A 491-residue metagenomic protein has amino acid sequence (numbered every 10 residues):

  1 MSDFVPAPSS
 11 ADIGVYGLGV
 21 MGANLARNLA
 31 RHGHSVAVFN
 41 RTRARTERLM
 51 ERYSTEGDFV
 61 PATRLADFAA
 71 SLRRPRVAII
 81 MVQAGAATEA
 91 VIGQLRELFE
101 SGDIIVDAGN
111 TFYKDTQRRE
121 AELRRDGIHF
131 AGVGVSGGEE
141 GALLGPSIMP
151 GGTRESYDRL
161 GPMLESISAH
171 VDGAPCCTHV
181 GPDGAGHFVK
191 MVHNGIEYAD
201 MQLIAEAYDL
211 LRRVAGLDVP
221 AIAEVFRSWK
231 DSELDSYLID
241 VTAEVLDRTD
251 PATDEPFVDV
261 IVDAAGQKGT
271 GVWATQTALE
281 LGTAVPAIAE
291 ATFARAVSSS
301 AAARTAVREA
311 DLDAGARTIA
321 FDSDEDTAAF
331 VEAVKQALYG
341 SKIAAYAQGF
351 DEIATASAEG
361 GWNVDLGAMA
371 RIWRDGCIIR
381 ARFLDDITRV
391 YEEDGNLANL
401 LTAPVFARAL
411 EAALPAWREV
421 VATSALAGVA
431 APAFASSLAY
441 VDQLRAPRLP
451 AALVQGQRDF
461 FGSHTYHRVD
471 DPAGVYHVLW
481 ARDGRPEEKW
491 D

Functional and structural regions predicted by a protein language model:
S2-A70, R76, F99-G102, E139-A142: NAD(P)+-binding Rossmann beta1-loop-alpha1 motif at the extreme N-terminus of oxidoreductases
I13, T88-G93, V106, F112-A223 (+3 more regions): Rossmann-fold dinucleotide-binding core
V60-D67, A84-I92: Glycine-rich, highly charged phosphate/nucleotide-binding loops
H187, R212, L217, S232-E233 (+2 more regions): Interdomain hinge/lid region at the active-site interface of Rossmann-like NAD(P)-dependent oxidoreductases
V192-A199, V225, T242, I261 (+6 more regions): Short alpha-helical scaffolding segments that buttress acidic/His motifs in well-ordered protein cores
S228, A358-Y391: Small-residue-rich helix-loop
E411, A416-D491: C-terminal amphipathic alpha-helical interaction region
